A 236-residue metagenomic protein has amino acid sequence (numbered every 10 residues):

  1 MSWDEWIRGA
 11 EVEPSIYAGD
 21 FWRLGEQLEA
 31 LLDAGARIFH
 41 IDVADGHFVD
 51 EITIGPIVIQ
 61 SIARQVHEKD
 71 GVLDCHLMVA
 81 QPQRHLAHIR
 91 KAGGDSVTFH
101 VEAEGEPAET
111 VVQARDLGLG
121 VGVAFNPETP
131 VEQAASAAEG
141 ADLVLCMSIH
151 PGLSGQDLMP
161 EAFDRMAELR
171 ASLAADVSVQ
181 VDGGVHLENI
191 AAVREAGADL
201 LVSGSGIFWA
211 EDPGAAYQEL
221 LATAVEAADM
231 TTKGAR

Functional and structural regions predicted by a protein language model:
M1-A18, G25-E26, M230-R236: N-terminal amphipathic alpha-helix/helix-capping segment at the start of soluble metabolic enzymes
A10-I16, F39-I41, I62, G71-L77 (+5 more regions): Hydrophobic faces of well-ordered beta-strands that scaffold small-molecule active sites in alpha/beta enzyme cores
R23, K69, R84-H88, A92-S178 (+1 more regions): Conserved anion-binding
L24, L31, D42, I89 (+6 more regions): Conserved, mostly hydrophobic/aromatic
Q27-L31, P82-K91, T129-G140, V185-S203: Catalytic cores of alpha/beta
F39-V58, I149-D157: Glycine-rich, proline-tolerant flexible connector loops at the mouths of alpha/beta enzymes
H47-E68, V72-P82, I190-I207: A short alpha/beta connector and helix-capping loop motif
R194, W209-R236: C-terminal helical cap(s) of enzyme catalytic domains, especially alpha/beta-barrels
